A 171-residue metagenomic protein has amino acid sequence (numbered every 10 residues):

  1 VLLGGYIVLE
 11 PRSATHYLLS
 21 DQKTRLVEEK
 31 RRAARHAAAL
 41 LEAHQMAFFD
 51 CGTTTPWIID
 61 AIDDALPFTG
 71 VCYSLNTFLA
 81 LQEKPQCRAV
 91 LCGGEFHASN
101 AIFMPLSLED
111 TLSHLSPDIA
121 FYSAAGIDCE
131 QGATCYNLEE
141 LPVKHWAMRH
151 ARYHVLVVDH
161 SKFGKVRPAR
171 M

Functional and structural regions predicted by a protein language model:
V1-F48, D60, D64-A65, E83-Q86: HTH-adjacent hinge/linker in prokaryotic transcriptional regulators
T24-R31, R35, G52, I102 (+2 more regions): Electropositive phosphate-/nucleotide-binding environments in soluble metabolic enzymes
A47, T53-P56: Gly/Ser/Thr-rich loops at beta-strand to alpha-helix junctions that form or flank small-molecule/cofactor-binding
T53, L75-N76: Alpha-helix/helix-capping structural signal
D63-F68, L138: A glycine- and small-aliphatic-rich helix-loop capping segment at beta-alpha/alpha-beta transitions that lines
N76-M171: Conserved phosphate- and dinucleotide-binding cores of soluble alpha/beta proteins, encompassing both enzyme active
